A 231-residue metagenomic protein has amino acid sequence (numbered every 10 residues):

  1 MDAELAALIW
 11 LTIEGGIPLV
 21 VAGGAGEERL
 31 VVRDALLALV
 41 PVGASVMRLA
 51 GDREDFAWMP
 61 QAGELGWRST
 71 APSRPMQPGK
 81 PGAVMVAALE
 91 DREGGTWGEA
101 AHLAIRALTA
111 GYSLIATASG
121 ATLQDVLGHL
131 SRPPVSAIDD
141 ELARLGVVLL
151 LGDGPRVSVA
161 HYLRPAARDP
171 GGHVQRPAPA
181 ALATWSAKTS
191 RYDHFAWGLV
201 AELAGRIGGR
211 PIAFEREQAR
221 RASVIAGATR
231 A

Functional and structural regions predicted by a protein language model:
M1-P18, A38: P-loop NTP-binding catalytic core
L5, E28-V32, A100: General structural feature for long, well-ordered alpha-helical segments within catalytic domains of soluble enzymes
G15, G26-E27: ATP-binding Walker
I17-G23, R33, L37-D153: Switch/coupling sub-region of P-loop NTPases
G146-A228: Conserved P-loop NTPase
